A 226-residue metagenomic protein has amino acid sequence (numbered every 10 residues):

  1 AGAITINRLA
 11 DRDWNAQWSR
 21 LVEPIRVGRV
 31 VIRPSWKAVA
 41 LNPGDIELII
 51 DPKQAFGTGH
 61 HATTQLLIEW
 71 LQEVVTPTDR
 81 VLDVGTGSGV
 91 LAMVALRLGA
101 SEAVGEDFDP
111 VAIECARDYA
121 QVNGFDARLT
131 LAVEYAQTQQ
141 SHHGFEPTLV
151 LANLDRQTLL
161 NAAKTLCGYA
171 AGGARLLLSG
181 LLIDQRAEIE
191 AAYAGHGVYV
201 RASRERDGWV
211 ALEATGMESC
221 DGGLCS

Functional and structural regions predicted by a protein language model:
A1-N42: N-terminal auxiliary segments of SAM/dcSAM-dependent transferases
A3-T5, V31, E102, R128-T130 (+1 more regions): Conserved beta-strand segments of alpha/beta enzyme cores
V31, I49-D51, L177: Conserved beta-strand segments that form the floor/walls of ligand-binding pockets within enzyme and binding domains
K37, I68-Q72, C167: Generic structural signal for well-ordered alpha-helical scaffold segments
N42-P52: A short, charged helix-loop
Q54, T58-A136: Conserved SAM/SAH cofactor-binding pocket of Class I
F108-C225: S-adenosylmethionine
